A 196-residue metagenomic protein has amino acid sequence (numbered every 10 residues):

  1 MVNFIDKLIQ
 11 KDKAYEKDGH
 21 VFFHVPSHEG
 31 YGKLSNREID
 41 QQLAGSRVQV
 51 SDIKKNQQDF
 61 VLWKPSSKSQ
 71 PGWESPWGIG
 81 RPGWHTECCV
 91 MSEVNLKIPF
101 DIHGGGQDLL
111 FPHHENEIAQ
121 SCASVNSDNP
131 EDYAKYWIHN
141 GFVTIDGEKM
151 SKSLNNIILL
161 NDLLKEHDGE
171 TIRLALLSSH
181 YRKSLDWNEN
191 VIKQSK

Functional and structural regions predicted by a protein language model:
V2-S195: Alpha-helical recognition segments enriched in aromatics with Gly/Pro capping that present substrate-recognition
